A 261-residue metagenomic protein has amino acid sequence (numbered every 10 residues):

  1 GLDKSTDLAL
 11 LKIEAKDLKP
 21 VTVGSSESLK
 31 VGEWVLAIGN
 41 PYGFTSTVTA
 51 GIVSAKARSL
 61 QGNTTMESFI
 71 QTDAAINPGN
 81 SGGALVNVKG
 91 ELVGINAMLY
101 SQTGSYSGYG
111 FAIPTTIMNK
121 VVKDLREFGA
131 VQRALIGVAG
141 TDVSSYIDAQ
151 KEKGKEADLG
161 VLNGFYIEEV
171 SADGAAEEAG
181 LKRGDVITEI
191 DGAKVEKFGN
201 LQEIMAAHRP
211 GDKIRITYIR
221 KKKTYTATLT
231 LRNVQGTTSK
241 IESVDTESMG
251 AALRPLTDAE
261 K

Functional and structural regions predicted by a protein language model:
G1-K213, I219-A259: Serine-dependent protease modules
